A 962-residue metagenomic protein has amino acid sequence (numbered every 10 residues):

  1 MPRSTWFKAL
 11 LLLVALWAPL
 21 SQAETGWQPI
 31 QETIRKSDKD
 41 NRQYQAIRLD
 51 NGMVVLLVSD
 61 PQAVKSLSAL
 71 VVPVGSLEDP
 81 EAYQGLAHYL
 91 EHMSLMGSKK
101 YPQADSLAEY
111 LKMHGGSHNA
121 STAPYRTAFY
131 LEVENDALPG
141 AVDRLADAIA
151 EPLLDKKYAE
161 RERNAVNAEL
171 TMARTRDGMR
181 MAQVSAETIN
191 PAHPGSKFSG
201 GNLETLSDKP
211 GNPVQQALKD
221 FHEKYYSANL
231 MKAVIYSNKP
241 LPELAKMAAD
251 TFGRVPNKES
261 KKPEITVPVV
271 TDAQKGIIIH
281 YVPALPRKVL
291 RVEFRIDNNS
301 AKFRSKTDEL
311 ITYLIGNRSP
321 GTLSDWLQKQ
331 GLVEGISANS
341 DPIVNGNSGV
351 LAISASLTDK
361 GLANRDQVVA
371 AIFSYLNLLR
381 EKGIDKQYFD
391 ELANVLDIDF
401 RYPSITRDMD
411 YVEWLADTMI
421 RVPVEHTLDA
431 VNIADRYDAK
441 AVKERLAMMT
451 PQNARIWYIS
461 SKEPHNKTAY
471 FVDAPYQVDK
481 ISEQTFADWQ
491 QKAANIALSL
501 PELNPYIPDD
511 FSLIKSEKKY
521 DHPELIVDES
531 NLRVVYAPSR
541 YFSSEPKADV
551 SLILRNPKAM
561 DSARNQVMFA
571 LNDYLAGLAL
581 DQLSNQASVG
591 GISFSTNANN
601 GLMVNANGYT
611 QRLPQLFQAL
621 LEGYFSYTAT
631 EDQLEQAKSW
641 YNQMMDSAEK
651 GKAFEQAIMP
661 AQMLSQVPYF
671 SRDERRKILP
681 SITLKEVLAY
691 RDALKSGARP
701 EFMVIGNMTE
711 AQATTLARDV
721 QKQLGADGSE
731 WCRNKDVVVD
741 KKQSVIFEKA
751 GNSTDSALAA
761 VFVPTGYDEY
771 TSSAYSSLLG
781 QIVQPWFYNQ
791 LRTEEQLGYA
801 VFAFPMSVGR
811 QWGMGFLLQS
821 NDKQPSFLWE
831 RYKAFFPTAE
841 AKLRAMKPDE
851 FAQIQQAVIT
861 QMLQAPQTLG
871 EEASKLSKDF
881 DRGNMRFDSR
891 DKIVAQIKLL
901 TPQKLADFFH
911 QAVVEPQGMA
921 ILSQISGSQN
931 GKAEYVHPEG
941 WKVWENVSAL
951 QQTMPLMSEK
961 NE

Functional and structural regions predicted by a protein language model:
M1-L10: Bacterial N-terminal signal peptides that target proteins for export
L10-L16: Hydrophobic helical h-region of N-terminal Sec-dependent signal peptides in bacterial secretory/periplasmic proteins
A18-L20: N-terminal signal peptide c-region/cleavage motif recognized by signal peptidases
E24-I30, V234, Q387-Y541, A657-K722 (+4 more regions): C-terminal regions of mature proteins
S37-L67: Mature N-terminal segment immediately following signal peptide/propeptide cleavage in secreted/periplasmic
V58, A63-E81, G85-Y89, Q103-A148 (+11 more regions): M16 family metallopeptidases and their MPP-like homologs
R163-L170, D177-A228, Y236-A249, P256-T266 (+3 more regions): Hydrophobic, small-residue-rich alpha-helical packing segments that form membrane-like cores
A245-K261, L716-E730: Glycine-centered hinge/linker elements that transmit conformational signals in sensory and ligand-binding systems
